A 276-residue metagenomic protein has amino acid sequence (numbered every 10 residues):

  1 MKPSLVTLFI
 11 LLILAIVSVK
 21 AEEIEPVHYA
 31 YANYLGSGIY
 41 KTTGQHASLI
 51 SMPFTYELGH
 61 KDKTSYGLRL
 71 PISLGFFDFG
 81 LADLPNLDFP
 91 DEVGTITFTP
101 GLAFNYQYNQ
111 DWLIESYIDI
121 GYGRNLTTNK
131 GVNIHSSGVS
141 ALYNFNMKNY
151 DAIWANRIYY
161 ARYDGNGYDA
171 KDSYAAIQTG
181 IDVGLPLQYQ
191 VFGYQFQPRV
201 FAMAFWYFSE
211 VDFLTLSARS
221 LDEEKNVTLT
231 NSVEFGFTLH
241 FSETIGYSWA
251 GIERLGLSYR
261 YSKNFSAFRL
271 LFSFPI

Functional and structural regions predicted by a protein language model:
A21-P85: Short glycine/proline- and aromatic-enriched beta-strand/turn motifs that initiate or cap beta-hairpins
Y29-Y34, G67-F77, L113-G121, I153-A161 (+3 more regions): Transmembrane beta-strands of outer-membrane beta-barrel proteins
I39-K41, L58, I72-G80, Y106 (+7 more regions): Transmembrane beta-strands of outer-membrane beta-barrel pores
H46-F54, T64-Y66, E92-F98, G131-S137 (+3 more regions): Residues that define the transmembrane beta-barrel architecture of outer-membrane proteins
M52-L58, I72, P100-Y106, V139-F145 (+5 more regions): Residues on the lipid-exposed face of transmembrane beta-strands in outer-membrane beta-barrel proteins
E57-L68, Y106-I114, N146-I153, L187-Q197 (+1 more regions): Short loop/turn motifs that connect adjacent beta-strands in outer-membrane beta-barrel proteins
D78-P90, V191-I276: Outer membrane beta-barrel transmembrane domains
K130-D212: Detector for outer-membrane/organellar transmembrane beta-barrel domains, recognizing the amphipathic beta-strand
